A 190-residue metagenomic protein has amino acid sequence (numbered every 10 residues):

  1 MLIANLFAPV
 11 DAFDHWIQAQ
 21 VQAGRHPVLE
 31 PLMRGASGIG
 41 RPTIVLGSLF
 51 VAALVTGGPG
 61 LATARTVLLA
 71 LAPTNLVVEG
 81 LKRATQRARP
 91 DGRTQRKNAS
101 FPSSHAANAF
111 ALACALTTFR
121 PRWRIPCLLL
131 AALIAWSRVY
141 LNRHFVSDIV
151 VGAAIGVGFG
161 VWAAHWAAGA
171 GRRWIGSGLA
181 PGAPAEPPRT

Functional and structural regions predicted by a protein language model:
M1-G47, V78-N98, L179-T190: N-terminal transmembrane-helix/juxtamembrane module of multi-pass inner/ER membrane proteins
A23-R34, V55-T63, Y140-F145: Membrane-helix interfacial "entry" motifs
V28-L29, V45-G47, G60, A109 (+1 more regions): N-terminal alpha-helical segment
R41-P42, L71, A106: Transmembrane alpha-helical core positions of polytopic small-molecule transporters
T43, G47, A64-L69, R124-L129 (+1 more regions): Hydrophobic alpha-helical transmembrane segments
L49-N75: Interfacial segments of alpha-helical transmembrane regions
A53-T56, D91-T190: Membrane-embedded catalytic cores of phosphoryl/pyrophosphoryl-handling enzymes
T66-A70, T74, V78, G152 (+2 more regions): Alpha-helical transmembrane segments in multi-pass membrane proteins
